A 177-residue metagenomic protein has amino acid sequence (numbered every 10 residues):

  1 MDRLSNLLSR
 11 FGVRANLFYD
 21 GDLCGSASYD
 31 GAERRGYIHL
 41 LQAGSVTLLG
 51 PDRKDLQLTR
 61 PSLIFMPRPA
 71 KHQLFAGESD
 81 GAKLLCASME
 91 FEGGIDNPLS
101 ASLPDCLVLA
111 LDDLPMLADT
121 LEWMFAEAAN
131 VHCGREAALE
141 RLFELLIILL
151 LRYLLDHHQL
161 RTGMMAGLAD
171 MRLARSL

Functional and structural regions predicted by a protein language model:
M1-L17, G25-Y29, D105-D112, N130: A short, N-terminal "cap"/entry segment at the start of jelly-roll beta-barrel domains of the cupin/DSBH fold
R14, Y37-L40, M116-T120: Amphipathic, well-ordered alpha-helical segments in soluble domains
L17-D105: N-terminal regulatory/effector-sensing and dimerization cores that precede helix-turn-helix DNA-binding domains
L99-E122: Aromatic/histidine-rich interaction motifs
L107-L111, P115, A128-E140, I148-L177: Short, Lys/Arg-enriched, Trp-marked, Pro/Gly-tolerant hinge/linker segments that flank
